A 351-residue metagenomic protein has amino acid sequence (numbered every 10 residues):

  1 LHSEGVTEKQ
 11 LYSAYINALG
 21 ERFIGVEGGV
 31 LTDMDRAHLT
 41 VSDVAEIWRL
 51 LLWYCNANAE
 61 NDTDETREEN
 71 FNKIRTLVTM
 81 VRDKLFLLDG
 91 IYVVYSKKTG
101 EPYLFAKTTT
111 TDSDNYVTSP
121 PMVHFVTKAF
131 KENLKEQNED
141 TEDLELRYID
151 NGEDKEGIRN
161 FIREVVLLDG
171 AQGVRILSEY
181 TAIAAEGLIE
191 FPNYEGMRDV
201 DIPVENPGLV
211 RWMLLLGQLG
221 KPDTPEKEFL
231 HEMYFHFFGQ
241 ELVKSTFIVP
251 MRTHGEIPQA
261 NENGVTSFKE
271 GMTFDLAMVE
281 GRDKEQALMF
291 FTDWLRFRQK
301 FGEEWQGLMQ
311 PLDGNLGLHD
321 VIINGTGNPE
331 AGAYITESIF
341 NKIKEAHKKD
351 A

Functional and structural regions predicted by a protein language model:
L1-A351: An interfacial alpha-helical scaffold signature
